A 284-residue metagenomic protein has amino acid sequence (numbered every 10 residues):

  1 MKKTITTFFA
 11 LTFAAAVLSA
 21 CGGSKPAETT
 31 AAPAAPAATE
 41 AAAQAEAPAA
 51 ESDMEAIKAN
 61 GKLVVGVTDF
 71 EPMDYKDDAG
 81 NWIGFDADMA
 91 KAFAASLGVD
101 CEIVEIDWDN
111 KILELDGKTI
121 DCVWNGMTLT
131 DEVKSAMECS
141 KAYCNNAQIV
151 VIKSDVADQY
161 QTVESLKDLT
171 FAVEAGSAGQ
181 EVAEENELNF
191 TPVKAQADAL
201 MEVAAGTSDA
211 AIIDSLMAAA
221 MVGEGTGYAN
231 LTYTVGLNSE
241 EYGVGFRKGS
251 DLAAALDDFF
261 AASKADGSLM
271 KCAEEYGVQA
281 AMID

Functional and structural regions predicted by a protein language model:
A16-A20: C-terminal motif of bacterial Sec signal peptides marking the signal peptidase cleavage site
G22-K25: Bacterial signal peptide processing site
A47-A49, A178-K194, N230-T234, A255-D284: Ligand-binding clefts/hinges and TM-proximal coupling segments of bilobed small-molecule sensing domains
P48-G126: Extracytoplasmic small-molecule ligand-binding "clamshell" domains of the periplasmic binding protein/Venus flytrap
K62-V67, T162-G176: Short loop->beta-strand "edge-of-pocket" segments that line small-molecule binding or catalytic clefts across diverse
K91, A95, D100-S165, A229-N230: Acidic, polar ligand-binding/catalytic clefts
E102-E114, D158, A175-A178, T191-A205: Short helix-initiation/N-cap motifs at beta->coil->alpha
N145-I152, S215, A219-A261, Q279-D284: Periplasmic-binding protein-like
